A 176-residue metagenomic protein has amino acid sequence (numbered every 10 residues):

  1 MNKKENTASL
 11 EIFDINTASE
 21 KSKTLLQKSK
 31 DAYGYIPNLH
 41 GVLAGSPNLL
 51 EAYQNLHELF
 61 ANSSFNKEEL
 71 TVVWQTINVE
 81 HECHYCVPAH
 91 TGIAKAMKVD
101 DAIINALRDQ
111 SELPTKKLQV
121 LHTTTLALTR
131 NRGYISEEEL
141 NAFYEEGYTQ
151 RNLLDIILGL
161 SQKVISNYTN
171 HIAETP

Functional and structural regions predicted by a protein language model:
M1-P176: Hydrophobic alpha-helical segments
